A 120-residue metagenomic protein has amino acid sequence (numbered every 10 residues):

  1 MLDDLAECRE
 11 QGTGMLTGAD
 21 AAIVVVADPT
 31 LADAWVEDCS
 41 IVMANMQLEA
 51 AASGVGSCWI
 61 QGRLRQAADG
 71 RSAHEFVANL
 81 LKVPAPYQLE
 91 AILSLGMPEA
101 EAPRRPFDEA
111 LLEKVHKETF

Functional and structural regions predicted by a protein language model:
M1-F120: Acidic, surface-exposed loops and disordered segments
